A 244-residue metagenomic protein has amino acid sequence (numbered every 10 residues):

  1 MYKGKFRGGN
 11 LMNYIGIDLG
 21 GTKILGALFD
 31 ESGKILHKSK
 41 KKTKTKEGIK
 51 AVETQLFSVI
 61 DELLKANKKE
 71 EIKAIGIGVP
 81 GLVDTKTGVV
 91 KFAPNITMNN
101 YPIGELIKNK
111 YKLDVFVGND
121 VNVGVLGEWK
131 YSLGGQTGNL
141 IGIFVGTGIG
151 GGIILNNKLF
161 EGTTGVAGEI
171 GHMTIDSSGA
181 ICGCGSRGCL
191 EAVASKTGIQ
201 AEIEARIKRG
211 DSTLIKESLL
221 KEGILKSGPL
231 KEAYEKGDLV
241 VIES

Functional and structural regions predicted by a protein language model:
M1-L11: Short, Lys/Arg-enriched N-terminal segments with co-localized hydrophobic residues within the first ~10-30 amino acids
N13-T54, V89-V90: Short glycine-rich, Thr/Ser-proximal phosphate-binding strand/loop in the N-terminal lobe of ATP-dependent enzymes
D18, D120, G146: Active-site glycine-centered loops adjacent to acidic/histidine catalytic or metal-binding residues that shape
K44-K68, L190-V193, Q200-S244: Adenine-nucleotide phosphate-binding core of ATP-dependent small-molecule kinases
I49-F57, D61, K65, E70-I75 (+1 more regions): Glycine-rich phosphate-binding loop and adjoining helix at the ATP-binding site of ATP-dependent phosphoryl-transfer
V117-V121, I175-D211: Glycine-rich phosphate-binding loop plus the immediately following alpha-helix
L133-V193: Glycine-rich phosphate-binding loop of actin/hexokinase-like ATP-binding domains
